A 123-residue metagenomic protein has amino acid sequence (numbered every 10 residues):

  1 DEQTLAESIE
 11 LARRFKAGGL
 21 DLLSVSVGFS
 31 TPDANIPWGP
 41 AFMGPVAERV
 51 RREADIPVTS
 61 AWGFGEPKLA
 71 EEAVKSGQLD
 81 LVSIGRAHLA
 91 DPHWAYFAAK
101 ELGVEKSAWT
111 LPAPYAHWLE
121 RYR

Functional and structural regions predicted by a protein language model:
D1-R123: Flavin-dependent oxidoreductase catalytic cores
